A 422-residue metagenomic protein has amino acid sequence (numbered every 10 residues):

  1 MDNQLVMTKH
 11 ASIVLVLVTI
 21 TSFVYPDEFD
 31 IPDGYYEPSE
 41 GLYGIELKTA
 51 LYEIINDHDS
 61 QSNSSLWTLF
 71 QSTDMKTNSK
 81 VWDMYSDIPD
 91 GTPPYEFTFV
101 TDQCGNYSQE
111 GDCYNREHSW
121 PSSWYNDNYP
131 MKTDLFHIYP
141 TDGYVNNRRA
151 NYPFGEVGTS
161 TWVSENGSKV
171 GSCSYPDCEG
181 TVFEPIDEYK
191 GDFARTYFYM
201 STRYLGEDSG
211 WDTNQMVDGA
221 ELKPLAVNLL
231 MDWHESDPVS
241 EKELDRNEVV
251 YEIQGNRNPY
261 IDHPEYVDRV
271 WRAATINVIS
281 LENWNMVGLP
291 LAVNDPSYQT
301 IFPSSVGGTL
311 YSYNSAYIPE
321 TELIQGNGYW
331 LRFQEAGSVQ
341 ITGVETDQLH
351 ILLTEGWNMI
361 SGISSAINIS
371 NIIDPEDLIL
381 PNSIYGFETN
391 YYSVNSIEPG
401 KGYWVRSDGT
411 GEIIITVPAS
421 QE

Functional and structural regions predicted by a protein language model:
D2-I13: Bacterial N-terminal signal peptides that target proteins for export
I13-V14, V24: Cleavable N-terminal signal peptides
T19-T21: N-terminal signal peptide c-region/cleavage motif recognized by signal peptidases
Y25-G91, Y266-A273: N-terminal module-boundary/linker segments of secreted carbohydrate-active enzymes
M84-P89, S122-W124, T141-V145, H263 (+4 more regions): Active-site-proximal beta-strand/loop segments in catalytic clefts of secreted hydrolases
I88-C113: Short, His- and charge-rich active-site/binding loops that engage polyanionic ligands
C104-N115, S119-A273: Domain-level detector of nuclease and nuclease-like folds in predominantly extracellular/periplasmic contexts
A274-E422: N-terminal exported-region signature
